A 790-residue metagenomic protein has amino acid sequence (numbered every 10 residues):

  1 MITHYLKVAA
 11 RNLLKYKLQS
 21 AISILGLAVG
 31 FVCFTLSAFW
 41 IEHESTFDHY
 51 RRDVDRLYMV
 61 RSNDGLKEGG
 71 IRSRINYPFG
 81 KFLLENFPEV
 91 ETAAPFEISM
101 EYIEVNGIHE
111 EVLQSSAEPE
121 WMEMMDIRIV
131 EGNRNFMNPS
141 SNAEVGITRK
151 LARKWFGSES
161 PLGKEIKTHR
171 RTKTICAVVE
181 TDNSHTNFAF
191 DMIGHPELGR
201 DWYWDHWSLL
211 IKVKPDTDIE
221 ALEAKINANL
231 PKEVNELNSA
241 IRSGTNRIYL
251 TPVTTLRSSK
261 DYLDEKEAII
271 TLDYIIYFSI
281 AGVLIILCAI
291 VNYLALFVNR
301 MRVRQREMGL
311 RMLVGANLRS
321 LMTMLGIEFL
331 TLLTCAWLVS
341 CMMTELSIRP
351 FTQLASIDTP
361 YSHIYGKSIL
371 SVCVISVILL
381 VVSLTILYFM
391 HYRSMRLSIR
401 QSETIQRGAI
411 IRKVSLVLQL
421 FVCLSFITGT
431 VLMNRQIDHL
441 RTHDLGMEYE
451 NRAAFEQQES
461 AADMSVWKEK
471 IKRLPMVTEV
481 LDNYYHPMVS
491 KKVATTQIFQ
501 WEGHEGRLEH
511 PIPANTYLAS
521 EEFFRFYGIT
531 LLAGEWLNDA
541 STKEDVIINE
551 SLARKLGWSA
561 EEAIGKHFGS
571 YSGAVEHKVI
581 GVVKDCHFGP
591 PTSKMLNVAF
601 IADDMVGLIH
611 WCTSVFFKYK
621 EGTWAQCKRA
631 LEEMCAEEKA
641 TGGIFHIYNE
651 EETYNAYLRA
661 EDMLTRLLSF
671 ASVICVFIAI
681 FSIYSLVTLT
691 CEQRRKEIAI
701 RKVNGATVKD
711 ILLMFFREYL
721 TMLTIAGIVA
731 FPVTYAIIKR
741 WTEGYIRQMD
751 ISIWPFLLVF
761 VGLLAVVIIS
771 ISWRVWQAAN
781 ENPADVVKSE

Functional and structural regions predicted by a protein language model:
T3-L6, R11, K15, Q19 (+7 more regions): Membrane-helix entry/capping segments
L6-L14, L18, I22, G26 (+4 more regions): Intracellular coupling helices
K15-H43, I270-R306, L333-T334, I411-Q436 (+3 more regions): Hydrophobic alpha-helical transmembrane segments of multi-pass inner-membrane transport and secretion
I22, V29-Y58, S347-S356, V422-E450 (+1 more regions): Alpha-helical transmembrane segments
V32, L36, Y249, F329-M395 (+2 more regions): Small-residue-rich transmembrane alpha-helices
S37-Y102, S115, D205-I211, E223-K225 (+5 more regions): Membrane-proximal extracellular/periplasmic loop immediately following the first transmembrane helix
P119-E131, V145-I270, E469-Y657: Mid-to-C-terminal secondary-structure elements that act as membrane-proximal/extracytoplasmic interface segments
D264, A268-I348, T352-S356: Hydrophobic alpha-helical bundles that form the membrane domains of multi-pass transporters
